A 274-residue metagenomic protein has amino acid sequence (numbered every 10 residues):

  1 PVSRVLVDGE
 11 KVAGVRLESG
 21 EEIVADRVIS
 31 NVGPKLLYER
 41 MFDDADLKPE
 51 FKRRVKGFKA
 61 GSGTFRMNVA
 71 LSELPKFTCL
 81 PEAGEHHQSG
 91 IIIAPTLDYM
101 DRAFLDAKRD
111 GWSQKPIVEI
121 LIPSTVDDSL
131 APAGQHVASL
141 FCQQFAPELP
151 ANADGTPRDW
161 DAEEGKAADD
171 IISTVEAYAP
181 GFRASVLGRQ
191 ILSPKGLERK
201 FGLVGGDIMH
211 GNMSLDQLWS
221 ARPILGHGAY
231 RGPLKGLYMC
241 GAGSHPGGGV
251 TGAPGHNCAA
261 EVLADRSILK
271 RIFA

Functional and structural regions predicted by a protein language model:
S3-P132: Mid-domain catalytic core of redox enzymes that form a hydrophobic substrate pocket/lid adjacent to a catalytic redox
R4-D8, L187, L192-G196, A264-A274: Active-site-proximal substrate-binding core of FAD-dependent oxidoreductases
E18, K35, H256-L269: Catalytic phosphate/nucleotide-handling subdomain of diverse soluble enzymes
I29, V69, L140, V175 (+3 more regions): Hydrophobic, well-ordered secondary-structure elements that form the walls of internal hydrophobic environments
K35-R40, A70-S72, P132-D170: Conserved FAD/dinucleotide-binding core of flavoprotein oxidoreductases
S113-L121, A177-H245: A glycine-rich dinucleotide-binding beta-alpha-beta segment and adjacent secondary-structure elements that constitute
D128-Q135, G228-G232: Short glycine/proline-enriched loop/turn "hinge" motifs that connect secondary-structure elements and lie
A242-L263: A conserved FAD-binding loop/helix module that cradles the flavin
